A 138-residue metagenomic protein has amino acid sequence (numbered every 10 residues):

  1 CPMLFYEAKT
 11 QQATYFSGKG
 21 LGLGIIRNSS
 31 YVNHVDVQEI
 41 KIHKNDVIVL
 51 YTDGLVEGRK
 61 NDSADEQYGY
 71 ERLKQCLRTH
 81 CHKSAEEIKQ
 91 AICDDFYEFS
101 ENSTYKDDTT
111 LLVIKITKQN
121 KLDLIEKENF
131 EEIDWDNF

Functional and structural regions predicted by a protein language model:
C1-F138: Conserved subregion of the PPM/PP2C metallophosphatase catalytic domain
